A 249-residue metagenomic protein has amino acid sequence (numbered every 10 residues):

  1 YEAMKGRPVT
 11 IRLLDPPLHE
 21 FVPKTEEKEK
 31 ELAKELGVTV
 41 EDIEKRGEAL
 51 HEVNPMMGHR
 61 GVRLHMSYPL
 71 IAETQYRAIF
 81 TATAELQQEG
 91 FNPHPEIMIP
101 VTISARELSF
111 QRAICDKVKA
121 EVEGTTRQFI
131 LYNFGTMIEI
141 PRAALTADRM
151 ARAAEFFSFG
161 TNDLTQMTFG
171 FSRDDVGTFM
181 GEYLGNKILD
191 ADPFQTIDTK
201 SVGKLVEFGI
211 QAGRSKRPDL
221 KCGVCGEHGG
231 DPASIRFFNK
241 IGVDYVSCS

Functional and structural regions predicted by a protein language model:
Y1-S249: Conserved alpha/beta-domain cores
